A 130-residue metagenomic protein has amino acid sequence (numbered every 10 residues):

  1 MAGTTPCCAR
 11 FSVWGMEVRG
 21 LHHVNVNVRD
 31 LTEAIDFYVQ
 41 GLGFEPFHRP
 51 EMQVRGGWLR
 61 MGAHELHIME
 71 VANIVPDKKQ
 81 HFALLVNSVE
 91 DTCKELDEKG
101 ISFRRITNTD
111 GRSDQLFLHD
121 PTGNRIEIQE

Functional and structural regions predicted by a protein language model:
C7-E17, K94, E98-E130: Vicinal oxygen chelate
C7-E33, Q80-F82: N-terminal beta-strand motif that seeds the catalytic metal site of vicinal oxygen chelate
N25-E65: Core segments of cupin and vicinal oxygen chelate
M52-R55, P76, D110-D114: Short acidic/glycine-enriched loop/turn segments that link adjacent beta-strands
G56, E65, A83, Q115-L116: Short hydrophobic/aromatic beta-strand element in the GNAT-like acyltransferase core that lines or flanks the acyl-donor
H81-L96: Mid-chain, well-packed structural core segment of small domains
